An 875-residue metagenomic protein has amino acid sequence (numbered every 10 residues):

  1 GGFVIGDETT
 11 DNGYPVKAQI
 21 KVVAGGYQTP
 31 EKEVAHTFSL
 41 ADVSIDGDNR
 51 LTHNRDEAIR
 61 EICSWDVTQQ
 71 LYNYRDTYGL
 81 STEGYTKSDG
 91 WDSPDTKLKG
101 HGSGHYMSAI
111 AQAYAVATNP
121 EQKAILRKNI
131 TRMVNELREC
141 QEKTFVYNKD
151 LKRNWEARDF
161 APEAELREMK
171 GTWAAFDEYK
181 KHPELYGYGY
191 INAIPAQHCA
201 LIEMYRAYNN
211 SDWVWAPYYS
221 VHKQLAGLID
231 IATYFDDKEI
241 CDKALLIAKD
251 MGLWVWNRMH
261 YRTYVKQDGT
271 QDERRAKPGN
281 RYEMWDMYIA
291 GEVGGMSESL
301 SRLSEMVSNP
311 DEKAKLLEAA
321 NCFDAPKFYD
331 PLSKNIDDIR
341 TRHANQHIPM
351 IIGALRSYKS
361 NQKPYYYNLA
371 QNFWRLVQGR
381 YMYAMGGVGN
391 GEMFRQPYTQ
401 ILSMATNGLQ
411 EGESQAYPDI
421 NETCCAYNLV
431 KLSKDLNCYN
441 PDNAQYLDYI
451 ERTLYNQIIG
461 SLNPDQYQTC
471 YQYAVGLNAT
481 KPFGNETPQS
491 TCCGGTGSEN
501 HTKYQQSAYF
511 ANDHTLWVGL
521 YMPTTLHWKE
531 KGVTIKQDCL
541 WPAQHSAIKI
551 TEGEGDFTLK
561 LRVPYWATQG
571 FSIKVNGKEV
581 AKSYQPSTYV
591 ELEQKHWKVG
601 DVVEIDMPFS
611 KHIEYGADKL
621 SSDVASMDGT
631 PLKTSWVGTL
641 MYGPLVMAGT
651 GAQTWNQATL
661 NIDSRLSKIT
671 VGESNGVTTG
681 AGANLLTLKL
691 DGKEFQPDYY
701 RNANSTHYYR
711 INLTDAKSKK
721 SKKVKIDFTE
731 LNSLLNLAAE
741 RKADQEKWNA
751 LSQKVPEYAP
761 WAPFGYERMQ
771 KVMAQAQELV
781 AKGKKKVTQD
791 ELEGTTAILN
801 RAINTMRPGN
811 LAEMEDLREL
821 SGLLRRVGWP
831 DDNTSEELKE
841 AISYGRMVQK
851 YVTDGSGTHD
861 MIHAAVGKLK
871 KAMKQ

Functional and structural regions predicted by a protein language model:
G6-P120, A124, R158-H182, A196-F235 (+4 more regions): Aromatic (Trp/Tyr) and acidic
A18, A370, L447-N456, S461 (+3 more regions): C-terminal beta-rich recognition modules with glycine/proline-rich loops and embedded aromatic residues
T37, G47, N54, E121-C140 (+7 more regions): Extended, well-ordered alpha-helical scaffold segments
E121-R206, Y381-M393: Helix-terminus loop motifs that line ligand-binding clefts
L246-I351, L355-S360: Hydrophobic, small-residue-rich alpha-helical packing segments that form membrane-like cores
F557-K560, L592-S610: C-terminal beta-strand-rich structural cap/linker in extracellular carbohydrate-active enzymes
T568-E593, I613-S621: Solvent-exposed beta-strand/loop surfaces of large extracellular or lumenal domains
K722-Q875: Beta-rich interaction/scaffold domains
